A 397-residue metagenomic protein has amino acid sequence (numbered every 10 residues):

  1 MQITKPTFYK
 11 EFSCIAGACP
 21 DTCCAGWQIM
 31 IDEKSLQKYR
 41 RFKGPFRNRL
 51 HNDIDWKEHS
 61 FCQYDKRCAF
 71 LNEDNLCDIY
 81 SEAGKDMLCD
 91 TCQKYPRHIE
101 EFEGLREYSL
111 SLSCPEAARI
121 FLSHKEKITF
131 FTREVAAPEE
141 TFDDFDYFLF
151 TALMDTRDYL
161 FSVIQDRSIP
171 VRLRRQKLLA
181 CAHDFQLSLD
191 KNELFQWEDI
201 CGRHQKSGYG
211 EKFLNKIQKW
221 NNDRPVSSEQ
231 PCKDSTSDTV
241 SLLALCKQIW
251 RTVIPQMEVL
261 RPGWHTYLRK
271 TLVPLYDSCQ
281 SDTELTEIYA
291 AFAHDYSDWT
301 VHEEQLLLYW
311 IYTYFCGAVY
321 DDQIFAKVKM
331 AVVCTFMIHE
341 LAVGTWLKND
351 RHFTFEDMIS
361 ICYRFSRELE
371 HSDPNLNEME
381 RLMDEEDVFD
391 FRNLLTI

Functional and structural regions predicted by a protein language model:
M1-C89, Q93-A137: N-terminal cysteine/histidine-rich coordination modules
A16, P20, R157, A331-T335: Short runs of predominantly hydrophobic/aromatic residues within well-ordered alpha helices that form helix-helix
E33-Q37, G44, M154, D158 (+3 more regions): Generic alpha-helical secondary structure signal
K43, L160-I164, A342: Hydrophobic, Leu/Ile/Phe/Ala-enriched alpha-helical segments that form helix-helix packing faces
Y80-G84, F102, D144-F148, A152 (+2 more regions): Conserved aromatic-histidine-acidic binding/catalytic patches
E116-Y209: Charged, amphipathic alpha-helical linkers/stalks
V171-I397: Hydrophobic, aromatic-lined core segments that form the binding pocket/scaffold for planar heteroaromatic ligands
